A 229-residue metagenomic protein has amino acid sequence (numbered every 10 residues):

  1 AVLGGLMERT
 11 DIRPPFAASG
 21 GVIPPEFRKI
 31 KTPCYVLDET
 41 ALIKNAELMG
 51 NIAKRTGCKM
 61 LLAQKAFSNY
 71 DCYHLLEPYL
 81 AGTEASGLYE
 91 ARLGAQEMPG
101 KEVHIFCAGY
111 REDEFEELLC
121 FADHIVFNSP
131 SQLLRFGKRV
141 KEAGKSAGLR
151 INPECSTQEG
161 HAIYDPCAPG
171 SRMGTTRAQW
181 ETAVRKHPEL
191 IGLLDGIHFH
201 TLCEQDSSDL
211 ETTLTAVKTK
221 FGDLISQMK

Functional and structural regions predicted by a protein language model:
A1-L6: Terminal signal-anchor or tail-anchor transmembrane helices that tether membrane-associated enzymes to cellular
T10-G20: N-terminal hydrophobic or amphipathic helices/low-complexity stretches enriched in small/hydrophobic/Pro/Gly
A18-V22, L48, K54, K59-F67: N-terminal glycine-rich anion-binding loops that anchor highly charged ligand groups
A18-Y35: Generic N-terminal amphipathic, Lys/Arg-enriched alpha-helix
I30-E39, C58-L62: A glycine-/small-polar-enriched, mobile loop at the entrance of the PLP active site in fold-type I
L37-A41, Q205-S208: Short, surface-exposed alpha-helical recognition segments that flank or form part of ligand/macromolecule-binding
T40-L48, A216: A non-catalytic, amphipathic alpha-helix used as a structural packing/dimerization or gating element in enzyme scaffolds
C58-Q227: Active-site-proximal beta-alpha core segment in soluble small-molecule metabolic enzymes
